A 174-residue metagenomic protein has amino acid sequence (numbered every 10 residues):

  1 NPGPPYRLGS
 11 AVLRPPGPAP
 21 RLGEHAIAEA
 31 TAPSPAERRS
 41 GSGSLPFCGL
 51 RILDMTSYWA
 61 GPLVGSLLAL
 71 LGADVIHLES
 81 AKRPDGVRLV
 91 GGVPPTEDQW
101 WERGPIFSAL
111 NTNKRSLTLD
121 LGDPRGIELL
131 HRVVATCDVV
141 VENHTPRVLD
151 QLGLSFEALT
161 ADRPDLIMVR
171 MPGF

Functional and structural regions predicted by a protein language model:
P5, R14-F174: N-terminal helix-loop segment corresponding to the beta1-alpha1 unit of nucleotide/adenylate-binding folds
